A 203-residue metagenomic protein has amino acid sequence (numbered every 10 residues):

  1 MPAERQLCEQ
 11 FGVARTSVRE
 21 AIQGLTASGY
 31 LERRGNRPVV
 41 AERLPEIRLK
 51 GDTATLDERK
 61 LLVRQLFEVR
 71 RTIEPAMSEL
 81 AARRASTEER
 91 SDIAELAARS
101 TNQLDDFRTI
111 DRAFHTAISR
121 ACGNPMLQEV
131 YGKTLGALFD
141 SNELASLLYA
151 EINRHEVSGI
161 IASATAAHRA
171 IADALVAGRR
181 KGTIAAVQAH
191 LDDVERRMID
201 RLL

Functional and structural regions predicted by a protein language model:
M1-T72, E79, R83: Short linear motifs at protein or domain termini
G12-V13, D105, A162: Residue-level marker of alpha-helix boundaries and capping positions
T26, I199-L202: C-terminal flanking helix
A54-L56, S146-S158: Short helix-coil transition/hinge motifs at the ends and kinks of transmembrane helices, capturing the brief
K60, R64, D105, A121 (+3 more regions): Charge-dense, low-complexity intrinsically disordered segments
L66, R70-L148, A167-A170, G182-V194: Conserved amphipathic alpha-helical segments that form helical-bundle/coiled-coil interaction surfaces
R154-K181, A186: A late-sequence structural motif
V176, E195-R196: Helix-capping and short linker residues that terminate individual alpha-solenoid repeat units
